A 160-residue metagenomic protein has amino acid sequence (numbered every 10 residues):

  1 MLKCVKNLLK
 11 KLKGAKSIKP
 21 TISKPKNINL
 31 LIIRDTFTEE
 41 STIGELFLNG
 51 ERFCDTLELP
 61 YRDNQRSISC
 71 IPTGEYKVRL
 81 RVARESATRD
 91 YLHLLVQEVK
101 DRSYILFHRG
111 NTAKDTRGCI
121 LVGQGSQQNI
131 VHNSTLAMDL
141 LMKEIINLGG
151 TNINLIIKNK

Functional and structural regions predicted by a protein language model:
K3-I153, K158-K160: Cell wall/extracellular polymer interaction/catalysis modules
